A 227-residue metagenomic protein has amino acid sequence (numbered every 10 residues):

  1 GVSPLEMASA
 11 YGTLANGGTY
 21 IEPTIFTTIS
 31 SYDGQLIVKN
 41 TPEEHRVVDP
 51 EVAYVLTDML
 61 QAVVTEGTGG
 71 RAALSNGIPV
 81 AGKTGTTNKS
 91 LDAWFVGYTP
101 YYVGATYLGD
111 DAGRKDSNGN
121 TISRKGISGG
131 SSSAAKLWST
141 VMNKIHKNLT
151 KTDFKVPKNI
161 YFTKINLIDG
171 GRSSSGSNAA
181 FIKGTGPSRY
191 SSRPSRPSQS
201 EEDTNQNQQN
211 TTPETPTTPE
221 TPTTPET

Functional and structural regions predicted by a protein language model:
G1-S192: A penicillin-recognizing enzyme superfamily signal
N178-T227: Proline/serine/threonine-rich low-complexity "mucin-like" segments in extracytoplasmic/periplasmic regions that act as
